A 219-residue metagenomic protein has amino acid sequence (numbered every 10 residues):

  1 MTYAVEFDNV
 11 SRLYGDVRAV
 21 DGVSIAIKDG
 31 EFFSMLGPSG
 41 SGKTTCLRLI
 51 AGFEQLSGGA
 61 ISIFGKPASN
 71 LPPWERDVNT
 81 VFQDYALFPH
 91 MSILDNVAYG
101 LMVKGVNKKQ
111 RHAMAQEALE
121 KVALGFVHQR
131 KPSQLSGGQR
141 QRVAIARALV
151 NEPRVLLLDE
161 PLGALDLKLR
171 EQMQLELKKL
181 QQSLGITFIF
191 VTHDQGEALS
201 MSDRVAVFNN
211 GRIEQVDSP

Functional and structural regions predicted by a protein language model:
V23-S34, F88: Pre-Walker A (P-loop) beta-loop-beta motif of ABC nucleotide-binding domains
L36-P38: The feature captures the beta-strand-to-loop junction immediately N-terminal to the Walker
T44-L47, V143: ABC ATPase nucleotide-binding domain helices that frame the ATP-binding cleft
A51: Helix-to-loop junction immediately C-terminal to a conserved catalytic motif
G59-P67: Conserved ABC transporter NBD signature motif
R76-N79, L87-P219: ABC ATPase nucleotide-binding domains
